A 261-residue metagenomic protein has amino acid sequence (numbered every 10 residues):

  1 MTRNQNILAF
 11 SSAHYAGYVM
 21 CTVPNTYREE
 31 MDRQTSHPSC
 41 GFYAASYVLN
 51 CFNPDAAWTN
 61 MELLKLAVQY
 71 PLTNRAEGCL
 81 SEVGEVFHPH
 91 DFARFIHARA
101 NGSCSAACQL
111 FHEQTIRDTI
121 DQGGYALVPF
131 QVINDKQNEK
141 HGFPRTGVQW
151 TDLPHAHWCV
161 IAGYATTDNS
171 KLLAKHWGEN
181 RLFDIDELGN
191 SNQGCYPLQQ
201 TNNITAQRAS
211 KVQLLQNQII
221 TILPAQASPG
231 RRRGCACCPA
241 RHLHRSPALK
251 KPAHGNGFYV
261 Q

Functional and structural regions predicted by a protein language model:
M1-F87, T167, P247: Active-site-adjacent structural segments surrounding the nucleophilic cysteine of cysteine proteases and isopeptidases
Y18, H37, N101, R232-C235: Mature extracytoplasmic/luminal segments of secretory-pathway proteins
C21, C51, C79, C104 (+4 more regions): Generic recognition of cysteine residues
Y47, V132-D135, T167, E179-R181: Solvent-exposed loop/turn segments at secondary-structure junctions within structured extracellular/periplasmic domains
C79-Y164, K171-L172, Q213: Predominantly the structural core of cysteine protease catalytic domains
K140-L153, A162-A248, F258: Noncatalytic regulatory segments and standalone regulatory/sensor domains
P252: Cationic, low-complexity basic patches in intrinsically disordered or flexible, solvent-exposed regions
